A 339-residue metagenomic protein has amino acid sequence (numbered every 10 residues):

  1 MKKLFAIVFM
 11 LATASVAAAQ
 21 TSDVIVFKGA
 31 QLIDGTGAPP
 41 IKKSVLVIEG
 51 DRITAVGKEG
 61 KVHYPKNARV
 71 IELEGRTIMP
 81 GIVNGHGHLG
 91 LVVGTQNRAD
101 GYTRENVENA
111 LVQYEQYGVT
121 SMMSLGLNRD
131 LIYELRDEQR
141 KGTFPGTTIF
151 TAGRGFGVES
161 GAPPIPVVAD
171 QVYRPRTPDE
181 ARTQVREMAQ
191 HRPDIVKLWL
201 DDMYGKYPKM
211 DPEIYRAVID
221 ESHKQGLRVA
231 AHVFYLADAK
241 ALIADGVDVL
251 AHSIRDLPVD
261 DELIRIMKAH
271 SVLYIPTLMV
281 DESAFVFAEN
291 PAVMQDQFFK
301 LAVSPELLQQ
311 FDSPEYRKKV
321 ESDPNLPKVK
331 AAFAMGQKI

Functional and structural regions predicted by a protein language model:
L4-T13: Sec-dependent N-terminal signal peptides
L32, A38-M79: Histidine-rich, glycine-flanked metal-binding segment
T77-K141, E159-P166, A237-V249: Metal-associated gating/positioning segment near the N- to mid-region
G87-E105, E159-P178, D202-K209, V320-V329: Acidic/histidine-rich helix-loop elements that form or flank divalent-metal/phosphate-binding sites at the catalytic
T103-Q113, R174-A189, V233-K240: Short, acidic/polar
N109-I132, G146-R154, P193-Y204, R228 (+4 more regions): Divalent metal-dependent hydrolysis catalytic cores, especially in the metallo-beta-lactamase
K141-G155, K209-A231, M267, S271-P276: Alpha-helix-loop-beta-strand connector modules within alpha/beta enzyme cores
T183-K206, I254-I339: Active-site neighborhoods of metal-dependent hydrolases
